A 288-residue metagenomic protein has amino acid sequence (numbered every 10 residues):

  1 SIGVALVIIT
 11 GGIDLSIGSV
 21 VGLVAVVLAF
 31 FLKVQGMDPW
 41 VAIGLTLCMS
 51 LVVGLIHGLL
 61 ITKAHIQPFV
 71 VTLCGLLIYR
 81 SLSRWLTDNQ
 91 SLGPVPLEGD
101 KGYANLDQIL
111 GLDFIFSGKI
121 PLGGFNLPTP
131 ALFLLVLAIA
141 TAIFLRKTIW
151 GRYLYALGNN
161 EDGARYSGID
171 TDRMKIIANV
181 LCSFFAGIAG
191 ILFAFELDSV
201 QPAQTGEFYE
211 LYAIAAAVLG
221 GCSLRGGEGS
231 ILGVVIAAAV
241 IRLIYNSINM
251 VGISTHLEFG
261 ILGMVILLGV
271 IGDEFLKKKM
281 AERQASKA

Functional and structural regions predicted by a protein language model:
S1-Q35, L60-I66, I214-A217, G221-I231 (+1 more regions): Single transmembrane alpha-helix segments in multi-pass membrane proteins
G3-A5, L47, R80-S83, F133-F144 (+4 more regions): Hydrophobic core segments of alpha-helical transmembrane domains in multi-pass membrane transport and ion-translocation
L6, F30, Q35, L55-K63 (+7 more regions): Membrane-interface helix caps of multi-pass small-molecule transporters
S19-L23, W40-C48, V70, A131-V136 (+4 more regions): Hydrophobic alpha-helical transmembrane segments
M37-T46, V52-H57, I61, L122-Q201: Helix-loop-helix "hairpin" substructures at the membrane interface of multi-pass membrane proteins
F69-K147, I176-I177, E196-P202, E282-A288: Transmembrane helix-bundle core of multi-pass membrane transporters and related energy-transducing complexes
N159, Y166-R173, I244-A288: Cytosolic-side transmembrane-helix boundaries in multi-pass membrane proteins
S183-A186, E196-L262: Transmembrane alpha-helical segments in multi-pass inner-membrane proteins
